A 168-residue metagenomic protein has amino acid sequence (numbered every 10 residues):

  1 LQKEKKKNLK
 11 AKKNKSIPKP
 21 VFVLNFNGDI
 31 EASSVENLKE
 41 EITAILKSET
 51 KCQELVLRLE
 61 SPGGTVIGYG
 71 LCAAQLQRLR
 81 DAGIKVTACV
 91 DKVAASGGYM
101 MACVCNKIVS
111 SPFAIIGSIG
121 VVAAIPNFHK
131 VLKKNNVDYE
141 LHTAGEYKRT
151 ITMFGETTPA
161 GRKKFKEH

Functional and structural regions predicted by a protein language model:
L1-I84, V93, C105-H168: Small-residue-centered hinge/linker elements
C89-A95: Glycine-rich beta-to-alpha transition loops that act as phosphate-gripper elements at the mouths of alpha/beta enzyme
G98: DNA breakage-rejoining catalytic core of tyrosine-based enzymes
